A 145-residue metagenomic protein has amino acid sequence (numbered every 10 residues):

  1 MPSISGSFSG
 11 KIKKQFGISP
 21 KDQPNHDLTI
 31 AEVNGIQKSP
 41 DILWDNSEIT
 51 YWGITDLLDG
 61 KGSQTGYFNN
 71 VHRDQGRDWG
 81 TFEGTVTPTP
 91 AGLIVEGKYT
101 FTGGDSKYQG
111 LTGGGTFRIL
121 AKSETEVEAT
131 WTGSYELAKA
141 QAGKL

Functional and structural regions predicted by a protein language model:
M1-L145: Beta-strand-enriched cores of mature, soluble protein domains
